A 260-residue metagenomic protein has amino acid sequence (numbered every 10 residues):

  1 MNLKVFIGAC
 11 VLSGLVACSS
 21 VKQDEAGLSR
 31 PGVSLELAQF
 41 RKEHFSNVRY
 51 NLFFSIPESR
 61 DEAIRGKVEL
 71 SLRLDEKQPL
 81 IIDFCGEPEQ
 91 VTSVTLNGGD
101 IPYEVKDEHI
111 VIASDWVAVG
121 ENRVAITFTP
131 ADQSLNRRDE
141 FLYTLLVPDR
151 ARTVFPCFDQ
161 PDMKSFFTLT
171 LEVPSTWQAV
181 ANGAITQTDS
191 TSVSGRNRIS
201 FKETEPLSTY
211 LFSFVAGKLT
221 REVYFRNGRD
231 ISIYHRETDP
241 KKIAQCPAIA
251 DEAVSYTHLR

Functional and structural regions predicted by a protein language model:
M1-I7: Bacterial N-terminal signal peptides that target proteins for export
V11-S19: Hydrophobic h-region of N-terminal signal peptides that target proteins for export in Gram-negative bacteria
C18-R65, T92, R138-D139, P161: N-terminal, polar/Ser/Thr-rich
E25-G27, P31-K42, A118, F128-L171 (+1 more regions): Glycine/proline-rich low-complexity spacer/linker segments in large multi-domain proteins
F54-S55, I112-W116, F155-F158, T188: Beta-strand-rich interaction surfaces with strong enrichment in secreted/lumenal proteins
G66, Q160-R260: Hydrophobic helix-coil surface modules that form long, contiguous segments used for peptide/substrate interaction
S71-E87, T170-P174: Surface-exposed beta-strand/loop patches in extracellular or lumenal glycoproteins
C85-L142, S194: A surface-exposed beta-strand-loop module
